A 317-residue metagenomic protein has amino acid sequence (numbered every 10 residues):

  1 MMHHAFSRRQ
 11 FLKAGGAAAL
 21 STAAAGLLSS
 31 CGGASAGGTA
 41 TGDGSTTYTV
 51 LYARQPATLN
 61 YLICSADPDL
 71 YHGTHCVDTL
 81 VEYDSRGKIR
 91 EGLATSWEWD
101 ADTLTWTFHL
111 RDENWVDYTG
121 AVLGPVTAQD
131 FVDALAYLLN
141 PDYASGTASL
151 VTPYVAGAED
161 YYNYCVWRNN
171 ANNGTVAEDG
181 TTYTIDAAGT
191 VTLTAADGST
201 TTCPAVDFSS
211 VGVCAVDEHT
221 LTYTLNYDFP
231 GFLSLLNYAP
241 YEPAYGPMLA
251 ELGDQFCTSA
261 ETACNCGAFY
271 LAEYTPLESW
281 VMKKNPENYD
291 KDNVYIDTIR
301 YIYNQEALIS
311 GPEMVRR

Functional and structural regions predicted by a protein language model:
M1-Q10, A14-G26: N-terminal secretory signal peptides
M1-Q10, G32, S85, R111-A144 (+2 more regions): Extracytoplasmic/periplasmic ligand-capture domains
C31-A40: Bacterial lipoprotein signal-peptidase II cleavage site
G44-R54, T105-F108, L221-T222, G267 (+2 more regions): Short, well-ordered beta-strand elements
L51-A101, C264-N265: N-terminal lobe/hinge region of extracytoplasmic solute-binding protein
Y52-R54, I63, L93-T95, L110-N114 (+6 more regions): A mature extracytoplasmic/lumenal domain signature
S96-Y161, R168-N173, T222, R316: Aromatic- and charge-enriched surface segment that lines or borders ligand/interaction sites
T181, I185-S210, E218-H219, L225-R300 (+1 more regions): Gly/Pro-rich hinge or "lid" segments in bacterial periplasmic/extracellular proteins
